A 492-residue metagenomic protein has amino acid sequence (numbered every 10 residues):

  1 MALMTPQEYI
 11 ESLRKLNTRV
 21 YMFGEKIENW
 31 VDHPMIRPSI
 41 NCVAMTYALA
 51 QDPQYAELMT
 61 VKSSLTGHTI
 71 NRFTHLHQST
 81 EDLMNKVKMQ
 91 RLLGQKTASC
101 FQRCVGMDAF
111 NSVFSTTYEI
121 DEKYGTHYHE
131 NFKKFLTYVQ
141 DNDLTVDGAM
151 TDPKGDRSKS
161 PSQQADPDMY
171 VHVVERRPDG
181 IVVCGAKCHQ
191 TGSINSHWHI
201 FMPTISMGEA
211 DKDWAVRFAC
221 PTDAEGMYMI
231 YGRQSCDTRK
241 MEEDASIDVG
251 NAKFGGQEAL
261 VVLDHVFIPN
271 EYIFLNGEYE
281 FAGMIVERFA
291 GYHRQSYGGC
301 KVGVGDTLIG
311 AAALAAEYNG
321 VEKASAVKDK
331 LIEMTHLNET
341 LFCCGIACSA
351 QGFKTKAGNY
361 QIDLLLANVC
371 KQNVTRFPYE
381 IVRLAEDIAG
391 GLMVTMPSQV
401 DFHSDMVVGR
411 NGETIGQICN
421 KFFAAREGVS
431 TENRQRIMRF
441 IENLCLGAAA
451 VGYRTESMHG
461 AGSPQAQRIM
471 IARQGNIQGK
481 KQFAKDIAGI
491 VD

Functional and structural regions predicted by a protein language model:
M1-L49: N-terminal-proximal low-complexity accessory segments that begin disordered and transition into the first
R37, N41, T137-Q140, V182 (+5 more regions): Generic structural signal for well-ordered, non-transmembrane alpha-helical segments in soluble/cytosolic regions
V61-W198, T204-F218, D223-Y228: Glycine-rich flavin
G148, P153-C300, A472-D492: FAD-binding core of flavoproteins
T151, E317, C343-A350, Y379-E386 (+1 more regions): Charged/polar positions within long, soluble alpha-helices
S296-K354: Extended amphipathic alpha-helical segments enriched in small hydrophobics
K328-I332, Q361-N368: Short, charged, amphipathic alpha-helical segments
L365-D492: Alpha-helix capping/hinge segments and adjacent helical runs
